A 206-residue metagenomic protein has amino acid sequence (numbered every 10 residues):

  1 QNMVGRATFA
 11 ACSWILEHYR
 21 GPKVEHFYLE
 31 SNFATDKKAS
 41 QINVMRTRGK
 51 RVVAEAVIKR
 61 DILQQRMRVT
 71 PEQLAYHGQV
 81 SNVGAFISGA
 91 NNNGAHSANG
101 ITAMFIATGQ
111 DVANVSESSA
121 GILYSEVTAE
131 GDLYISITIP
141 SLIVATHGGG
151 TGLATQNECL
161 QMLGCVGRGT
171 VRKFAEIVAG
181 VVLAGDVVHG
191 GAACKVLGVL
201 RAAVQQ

Functional and structural regions predicted by a protein language model:
N2-T151: Glycine-rich anion/phosphate-binding loop at the beta-strand->alpha-helix junction
Y134-Q206: Internal helix-turn-beta structural module
